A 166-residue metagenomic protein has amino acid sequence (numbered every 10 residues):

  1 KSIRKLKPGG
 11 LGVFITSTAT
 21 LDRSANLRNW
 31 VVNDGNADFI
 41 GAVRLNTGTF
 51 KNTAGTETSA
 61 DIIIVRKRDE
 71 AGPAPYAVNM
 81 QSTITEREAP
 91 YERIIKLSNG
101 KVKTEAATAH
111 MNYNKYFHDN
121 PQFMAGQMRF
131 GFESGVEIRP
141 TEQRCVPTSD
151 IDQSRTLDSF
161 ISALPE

Functional and structural regions predicted by a protein language model:
K1-K51, T58-V65: Conserved Class I SAM-dependent methyltransferase catalytic core
N52-P165: Flexible, glycine-/basic-rich loop-and-beta segments that form/coincide with the SAM-dependent methyltransferase
